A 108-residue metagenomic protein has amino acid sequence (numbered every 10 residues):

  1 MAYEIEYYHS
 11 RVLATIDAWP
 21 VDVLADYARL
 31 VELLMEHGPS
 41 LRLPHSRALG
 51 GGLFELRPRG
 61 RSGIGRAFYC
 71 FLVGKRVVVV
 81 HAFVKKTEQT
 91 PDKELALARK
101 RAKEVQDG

Functional and structural regions predicted by a protein language model:
M1-I64, V73-R76, V84-G108: Basic, Lys/Arg-enriched alpha-helical interface segments
V80: ATP-dependent carboxylate-activation loops
